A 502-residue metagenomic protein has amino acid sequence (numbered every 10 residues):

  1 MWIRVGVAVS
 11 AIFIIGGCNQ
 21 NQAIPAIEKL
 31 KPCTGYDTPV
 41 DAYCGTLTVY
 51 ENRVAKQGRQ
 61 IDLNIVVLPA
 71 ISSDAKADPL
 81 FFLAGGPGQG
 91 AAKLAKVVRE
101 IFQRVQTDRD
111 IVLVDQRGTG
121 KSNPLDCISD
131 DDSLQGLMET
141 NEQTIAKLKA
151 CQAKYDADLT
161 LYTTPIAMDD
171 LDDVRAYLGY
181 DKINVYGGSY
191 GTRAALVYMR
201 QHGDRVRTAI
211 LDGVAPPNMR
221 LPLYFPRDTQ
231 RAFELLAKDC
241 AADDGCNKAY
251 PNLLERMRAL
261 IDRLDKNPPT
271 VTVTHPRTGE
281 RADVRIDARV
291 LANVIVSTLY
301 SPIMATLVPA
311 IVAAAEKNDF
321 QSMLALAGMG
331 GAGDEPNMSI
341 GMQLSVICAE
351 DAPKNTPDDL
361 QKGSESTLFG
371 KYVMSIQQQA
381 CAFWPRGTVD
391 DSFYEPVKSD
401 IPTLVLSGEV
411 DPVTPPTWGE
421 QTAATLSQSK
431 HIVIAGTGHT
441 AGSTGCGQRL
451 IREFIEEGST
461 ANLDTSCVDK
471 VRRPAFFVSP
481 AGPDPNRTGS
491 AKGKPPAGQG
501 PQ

Functional and structural regions predicted by a protein language model:
M1-G6: Bacterial N-terminal signal peptides that target proteins for export
A8-I12: Hydrophobic helical h-region of N-terminal Sec-dependent signal peptides in bacterial secretory/periplasmic proteins
I15-G17: C-terminal motif of bacterial Sec signal peptides marking the signal peptidase cleavage site
N19-V290, S345-Q502: Gly/Pro-rich cap/lid or specificity-loop segments adjacent to the active site
A215-F233, A310-E316, F320-A332: Flexible "cap/lid" loop of the alpha/beta hydrolase fold
H275-A292, Y300-I303, G333-G341: Structural motif
L299-A313, P353-D358, V389: Short helix-capping/linker segments at secondary-structure and domain boundaries
